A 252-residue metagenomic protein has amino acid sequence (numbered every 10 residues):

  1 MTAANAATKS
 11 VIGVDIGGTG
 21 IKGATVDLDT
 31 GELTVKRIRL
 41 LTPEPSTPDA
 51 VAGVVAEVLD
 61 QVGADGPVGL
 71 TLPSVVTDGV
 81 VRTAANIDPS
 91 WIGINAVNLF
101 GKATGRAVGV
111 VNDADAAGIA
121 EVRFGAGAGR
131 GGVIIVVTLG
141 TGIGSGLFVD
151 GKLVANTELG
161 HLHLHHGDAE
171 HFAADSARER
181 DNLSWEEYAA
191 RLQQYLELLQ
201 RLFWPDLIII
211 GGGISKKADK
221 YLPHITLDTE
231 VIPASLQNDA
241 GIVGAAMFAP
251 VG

Functional and structural regions predicted by a protein language model:
M1-V68, V76-V80, F100-R106, A120-V136 (+1 more regions): ATP-binding/phosphotransfer module of carbohydrate and carboxylate kinases, centering on a glycine-rich
L72: Glycine-rich nucleotide/cofactor/substrate-binding loop typically near the N-terminus or early in the first domain
V81-G93: A charged helix-plus-loop insertion that forms the helical arch/lid used to bind and gate nucleic-acid substrates
V108-D113: General beta-strand structural signal in soluble alpha/beta enzymes
D115-I119: Short acidic loop-to-helix transition motifs that present clustered carboxylates
G144: Histidine-centered metal-chelating micro-motifs
